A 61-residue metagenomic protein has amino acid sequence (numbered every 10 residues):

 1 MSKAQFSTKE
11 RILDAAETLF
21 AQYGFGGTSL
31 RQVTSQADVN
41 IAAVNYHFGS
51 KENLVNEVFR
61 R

Functional and structural regions predicted by a protein language model:
M1-Y23, T28-D38, E52-N56: Basic, helix-initiating cap at the start of DNA-binding domains
V39-F48: Short hydrophobic/aromatic patch on the recognition helix
R60-R61: Short, basic, alpha-helical segments at the C-terminal edge of helix-turn-helix-like DNA-binding modules
